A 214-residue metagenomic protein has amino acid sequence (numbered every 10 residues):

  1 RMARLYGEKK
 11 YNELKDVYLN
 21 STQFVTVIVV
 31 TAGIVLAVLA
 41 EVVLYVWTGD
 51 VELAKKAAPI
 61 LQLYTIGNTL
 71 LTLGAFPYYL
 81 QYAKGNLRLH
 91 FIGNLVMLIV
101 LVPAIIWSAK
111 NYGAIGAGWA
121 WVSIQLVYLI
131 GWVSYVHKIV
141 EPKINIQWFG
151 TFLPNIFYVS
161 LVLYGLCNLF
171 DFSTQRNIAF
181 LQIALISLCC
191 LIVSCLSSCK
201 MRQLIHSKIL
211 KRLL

Functional and structural regions predicted by a protein language model:
R1-N94: Specific pore-lining/lateral-gate transmembrane helices of multi-pass inner-membrane transport and insertion machines
N20, K56-I60, W148-I156, I178-S187: Residue-level signature of transmembrane alpha-helical entry/exit and packing/kink sites in multi-pass membrane
L36, Y79, I105, W132 (+4 more regions): Structural signal for membrane-spanning alpha-helices in multi-pass inner-membrane proteins, emphasizing helix cores
P59-G85, L89-A109, A114-V140, I186-C190: Short runs within selected transmembrane alpha-helices of multi-pass transporters and secretion channels
N94-V102, T151-V162: Small-residue-rich segments of transmembrane alpha-helices in multi-pass membrane proteins, especially helix faces
V102-I106, V159-T174: Hydrophobic alpha-helical transmembrane segments in multi-pass integral membrane proteins
K138-W148, S173-N177: Membrane-interface helix-boundary motifs at transmembrane edges
G165-L214: Membrane-proximal transmembrane or re-entrant/amphipathic helices at the cytosolic face
